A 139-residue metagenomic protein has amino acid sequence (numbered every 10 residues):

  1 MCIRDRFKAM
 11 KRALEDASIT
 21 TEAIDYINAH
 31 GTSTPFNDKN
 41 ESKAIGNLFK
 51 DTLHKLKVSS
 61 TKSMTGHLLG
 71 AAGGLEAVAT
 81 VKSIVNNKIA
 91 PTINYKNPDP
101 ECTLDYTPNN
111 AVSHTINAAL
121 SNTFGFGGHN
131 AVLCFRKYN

Functional and structural regions predicted by a protein language model:
R4-N139: Conserved "HGTGT" condensation-loop signature of ketosynthase/thiolase-family condensing enzymes that catalyze
